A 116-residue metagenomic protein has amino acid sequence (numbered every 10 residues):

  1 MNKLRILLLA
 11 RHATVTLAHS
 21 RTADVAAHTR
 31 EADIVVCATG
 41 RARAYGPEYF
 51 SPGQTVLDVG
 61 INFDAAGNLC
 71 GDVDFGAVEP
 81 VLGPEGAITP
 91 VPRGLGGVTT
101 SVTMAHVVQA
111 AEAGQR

Functional and structural regions predicted by a protein language model:
M1-T55, N68-C70, F75, E79: Glycine-rich phosphate/diphosphate-binding loop of Rossmann-like nucleotide-binding domains
L57-Q115: Rossmann-fold NAD(P)-binding glycine/threonine-rich loop
